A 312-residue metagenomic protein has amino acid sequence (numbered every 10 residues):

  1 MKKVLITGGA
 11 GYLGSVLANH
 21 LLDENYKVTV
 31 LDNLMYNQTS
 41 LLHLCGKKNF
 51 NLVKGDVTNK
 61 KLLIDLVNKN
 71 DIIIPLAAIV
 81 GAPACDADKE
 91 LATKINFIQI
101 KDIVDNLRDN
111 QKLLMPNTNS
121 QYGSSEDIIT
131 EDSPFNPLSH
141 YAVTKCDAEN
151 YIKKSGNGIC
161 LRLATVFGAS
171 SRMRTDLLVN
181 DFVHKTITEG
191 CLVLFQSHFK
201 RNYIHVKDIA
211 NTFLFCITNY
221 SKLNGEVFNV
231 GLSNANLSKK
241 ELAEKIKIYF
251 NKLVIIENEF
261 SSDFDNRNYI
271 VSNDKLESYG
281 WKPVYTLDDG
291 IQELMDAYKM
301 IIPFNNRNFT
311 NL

Functional and structural regions predicted by a protein language model:
M1-I72: N-terminal Rossmann/SDR dinucleotide-binding element
T7, L31, I73-A77, L113-N119 (+1 more regions): SDR active-site strand-loop-helix element
V57-K94: NAD(P)H-binding glycine-rich loop region in Rossmannoid oxidoreductase-like domains and their noncatalytic homologs
P75, K101-H140: Conserved Rossmann-fold NAD(P)-dependent oxidoreductase catalytic core, especially the SDR/UDP-sugar
D127, L138, N150-R201, V206-I217 (+1 more regions): NAD(P)-dependent short-chain dehydrogenase/reductase
T144: Active-site helix of classical SDR
E189-G190, L194-L312: C-terminal substrate-binding subdomain of Rossmann-fold SDR/epimerase-dehydratase oxidoreductases
